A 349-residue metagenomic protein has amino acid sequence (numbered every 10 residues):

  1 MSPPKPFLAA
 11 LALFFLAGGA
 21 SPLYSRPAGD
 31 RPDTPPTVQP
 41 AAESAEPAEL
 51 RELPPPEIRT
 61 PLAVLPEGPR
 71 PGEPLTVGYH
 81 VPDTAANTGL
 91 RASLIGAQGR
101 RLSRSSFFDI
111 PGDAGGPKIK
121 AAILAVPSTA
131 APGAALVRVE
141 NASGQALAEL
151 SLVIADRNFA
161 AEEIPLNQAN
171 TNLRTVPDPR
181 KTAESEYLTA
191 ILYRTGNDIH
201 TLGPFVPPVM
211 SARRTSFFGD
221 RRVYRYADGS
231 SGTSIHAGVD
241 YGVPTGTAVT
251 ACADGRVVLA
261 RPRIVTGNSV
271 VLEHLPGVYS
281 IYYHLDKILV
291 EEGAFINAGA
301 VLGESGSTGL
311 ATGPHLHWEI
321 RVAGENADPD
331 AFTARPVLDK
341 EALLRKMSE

Functional and structural regions predicted by a protein language model:
A9-G18: Bacterial N-terminal signal peptides
Y24-F159: Cationic-aromatic interfacial patches
L152-T266: Surface-exposed, glycine-biased beta-strand/turn segments
F159-Y193, H200-T201, E291-A300, E319-E349: Acidic, glycine-rich catalytic/binding loops that coordinate metals and/or anionic ligands
F218, V258-I264, A300-P314: Flexible, gly/ser-rich surface segments that form the specificity/activation loops bordering the active-site cleft
A248-V258, L289-S305: Short, well-structured beta-strand-loop connectors
C252-L289, P314, E319: Zn2+-dependent peptidoglycan hydrolase active-site motif and core
